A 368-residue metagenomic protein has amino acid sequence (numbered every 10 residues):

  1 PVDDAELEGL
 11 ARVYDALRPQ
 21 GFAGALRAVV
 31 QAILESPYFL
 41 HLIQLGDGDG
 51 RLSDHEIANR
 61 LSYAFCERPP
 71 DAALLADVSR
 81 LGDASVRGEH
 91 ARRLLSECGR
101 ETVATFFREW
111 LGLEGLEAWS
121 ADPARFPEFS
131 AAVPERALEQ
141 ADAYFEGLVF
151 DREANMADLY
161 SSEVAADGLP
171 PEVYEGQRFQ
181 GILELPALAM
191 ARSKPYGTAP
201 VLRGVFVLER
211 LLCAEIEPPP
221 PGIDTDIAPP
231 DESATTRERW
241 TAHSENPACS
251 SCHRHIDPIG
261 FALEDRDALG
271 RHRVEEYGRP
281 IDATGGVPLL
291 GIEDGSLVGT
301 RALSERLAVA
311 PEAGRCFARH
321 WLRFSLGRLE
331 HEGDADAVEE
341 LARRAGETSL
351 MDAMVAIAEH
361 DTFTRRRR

Functional and structural regions predicted by a protein language model:
P1-V29, P37: A conserved hydrophobic secondary-structure block that centers on an alpha-helix together with its immediately flanking
D3-E8, L42, G50-T105, W119-P123: Extended, well-ordered alpha-helical scaffold/bundle regions in very large, multi-domain proteins
D3-L7, L40-G46, A73-A76, A118-P123 (+4 more regions): Short, solvent-exposed loop/turn and secondary-structure capping segments
E8-P19, D77-S96, P127-V133, V338-E347: Amphipathic alpha-helical segments that form the core helices of the histone-fold
A11, L17, G176-T300, S304-A308 (+4 more regions): Sequence context surrounding c-type heme c attachment/ligation sites in exported
F22-V30, R51-I57, D352-A353: Alpha-helical scaffolds flanking conserved acidic
R27-Y38, L42, F65, E89-R254 (+2 more regions): Extended surface/linker regions that mediate inter-domain or inter-protein docking in multi-component redox
